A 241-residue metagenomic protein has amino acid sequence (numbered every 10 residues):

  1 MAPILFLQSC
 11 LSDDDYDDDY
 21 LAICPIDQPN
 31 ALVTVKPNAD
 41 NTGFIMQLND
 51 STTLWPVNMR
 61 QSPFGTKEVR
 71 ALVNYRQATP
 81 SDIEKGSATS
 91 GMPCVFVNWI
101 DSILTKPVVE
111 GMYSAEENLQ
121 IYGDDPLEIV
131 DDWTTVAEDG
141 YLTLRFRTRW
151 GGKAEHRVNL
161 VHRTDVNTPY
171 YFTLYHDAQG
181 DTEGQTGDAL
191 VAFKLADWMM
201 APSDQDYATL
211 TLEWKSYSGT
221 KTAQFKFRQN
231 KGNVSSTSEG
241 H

Functional and structural regions predicted by a protein language model:
F6-S9: C-terminal motif of bacterial Sec signal peptides marking the signal peptidase cleavage site
L11-D14: Bacterial signal peptide processing site
D17: Cys/His-rich zinc-coordinating "finger/knuckle" motifs
A22-H241: First exposed extracellular module after export/assembly in secreted or surface-exposed proteins
